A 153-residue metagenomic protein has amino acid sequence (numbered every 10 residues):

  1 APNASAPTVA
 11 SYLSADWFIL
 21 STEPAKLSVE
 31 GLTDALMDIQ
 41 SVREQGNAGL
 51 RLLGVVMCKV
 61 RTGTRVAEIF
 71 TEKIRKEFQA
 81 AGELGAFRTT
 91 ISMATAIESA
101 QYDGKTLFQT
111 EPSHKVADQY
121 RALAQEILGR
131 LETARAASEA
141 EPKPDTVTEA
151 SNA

Functional and structural regions predicted by a protein language model:
A1-L13: Switch II (G3) loop of P-loop NTPases
S14-W17, A48-L53, G82-G85: Short glycine-/polar-rich loops that comprise or flank the Walker A/P-loop and associated switch/sensor motifs
D16-D34, G63-A67: Conserved Switch II/interswitch segment of TRAFAC-class P-loop GTPases
E30-V55, I69: Anionic-ligand binding region
K59-R61, E68, R75-K105: Beta-strand-loop-alpha "switch" segments that mediate conformational coupling across diverse proteins
A100-Q119: C-terminal boundary of histidine-terminating zinc-finger modules
A122, I127, E132-A153: P-loop NTP-binding site
